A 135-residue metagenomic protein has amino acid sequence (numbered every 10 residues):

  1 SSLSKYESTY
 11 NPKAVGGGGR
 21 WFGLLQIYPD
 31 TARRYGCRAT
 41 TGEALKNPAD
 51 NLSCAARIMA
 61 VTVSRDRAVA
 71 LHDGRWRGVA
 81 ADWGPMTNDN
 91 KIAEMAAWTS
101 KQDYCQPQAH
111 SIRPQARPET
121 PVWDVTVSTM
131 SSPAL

Functional and structural regions predicted by a protein language model:
S1-N11, A55: Short, functionally critical alpha-helical segments immediately adjacent to catalytic or ligand/cofactor-binding
S1-S2, F22, G74-R77: Alpha-helical scaffolds flanking conserved acidic
Y10-A14, A39-T41: Short secondary-structure capping micro-motifs at structural edges
K13-V15, R67-A68: Short, solvent-exposed secondary-structure capping/transition elements
V15-Y35: Short, surface-exposed glycine/acidic/tryptophan-bearing loops
R33-L135: Non-catalytic cell-wall polysaccharide-engagement segments
